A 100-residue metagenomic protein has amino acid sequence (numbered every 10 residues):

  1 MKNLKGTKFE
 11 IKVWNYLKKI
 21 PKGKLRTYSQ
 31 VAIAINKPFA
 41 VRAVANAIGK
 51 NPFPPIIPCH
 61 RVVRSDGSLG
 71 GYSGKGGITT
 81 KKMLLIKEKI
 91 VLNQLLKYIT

Functional and structural regions predicted by a protein language model:
M1, I57, V63-T100: Low-complexity, small/basic-enriched stretches that occur predominantly at protein N-termini or linker tails
M1-F39, I86-T100: Basic nucleic-acid-binding alpha-helical/helix-turn surface characteristic of O6-alkylguanine DNA
V13, V44, T80-K81: Generic structural signal for hydrophobic residues
P21, P52-P58: Short, proline-centered helix/strand-breaking motifs
F39-P54: Regulatory, non-catalytic segments
